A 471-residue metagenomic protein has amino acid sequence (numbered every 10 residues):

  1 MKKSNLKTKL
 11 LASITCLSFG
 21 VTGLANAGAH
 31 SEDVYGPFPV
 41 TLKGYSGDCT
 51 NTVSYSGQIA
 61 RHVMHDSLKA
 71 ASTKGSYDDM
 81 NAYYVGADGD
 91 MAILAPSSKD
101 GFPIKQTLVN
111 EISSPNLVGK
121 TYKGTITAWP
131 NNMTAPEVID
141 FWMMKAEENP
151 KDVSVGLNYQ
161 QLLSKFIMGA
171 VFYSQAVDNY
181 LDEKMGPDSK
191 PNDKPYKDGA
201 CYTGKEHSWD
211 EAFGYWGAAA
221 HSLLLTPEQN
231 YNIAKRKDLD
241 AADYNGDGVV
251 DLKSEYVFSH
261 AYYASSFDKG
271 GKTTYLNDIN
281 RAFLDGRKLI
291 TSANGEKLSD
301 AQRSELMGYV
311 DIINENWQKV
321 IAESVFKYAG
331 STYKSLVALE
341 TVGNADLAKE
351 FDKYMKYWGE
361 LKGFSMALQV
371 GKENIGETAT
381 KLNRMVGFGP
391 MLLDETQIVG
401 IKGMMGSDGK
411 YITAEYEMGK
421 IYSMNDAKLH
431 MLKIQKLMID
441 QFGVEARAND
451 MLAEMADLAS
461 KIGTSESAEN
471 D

Functional and structural regions predicted by a protein language model:
M1-A27: Gram-negative bacterial Sec-dependent N-terminal signal peptides
G28-D471: Mature extracytoplasmic or organellar-lumen-exposed domains after removal of signal/transit peptides
